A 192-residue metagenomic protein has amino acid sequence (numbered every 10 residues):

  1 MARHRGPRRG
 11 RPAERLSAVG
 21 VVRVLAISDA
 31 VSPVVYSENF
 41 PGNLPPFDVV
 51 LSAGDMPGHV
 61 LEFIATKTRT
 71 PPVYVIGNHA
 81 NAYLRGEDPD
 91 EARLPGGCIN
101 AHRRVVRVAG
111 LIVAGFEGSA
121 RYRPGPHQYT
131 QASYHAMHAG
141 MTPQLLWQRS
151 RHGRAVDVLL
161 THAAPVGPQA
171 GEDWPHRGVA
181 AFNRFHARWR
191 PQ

Functional and structural regions predicted by a protein language model:
M1-A65, W147-A155: N-terminal active-site segment of His-dependent metallophosphoesterases
A18, R85-G86: Ser/Thr/Gly-rich flexible loops in soluble cytosolic domains mediating phosphotransfer, phosphorylation
I27-V34, I76-N81, E87-R177: Conserved catalytic scaffold of divalent metal-dependent phosphoesterases
E38-N39, E62-T66, G86-D88, G171-D173: Short amphipathic alpha-helical segments
A53-G54, I76-N78, P191: Glycine-rich beta-strand-to-loop/alpha-helix junction loops that act as flexible
K67-R69, G96: Short, structured coil segments at secondary-structure junctions
T70, V156, V179-Q192: Proline-aspartate-enriched helix->loop->beta-strand connector
